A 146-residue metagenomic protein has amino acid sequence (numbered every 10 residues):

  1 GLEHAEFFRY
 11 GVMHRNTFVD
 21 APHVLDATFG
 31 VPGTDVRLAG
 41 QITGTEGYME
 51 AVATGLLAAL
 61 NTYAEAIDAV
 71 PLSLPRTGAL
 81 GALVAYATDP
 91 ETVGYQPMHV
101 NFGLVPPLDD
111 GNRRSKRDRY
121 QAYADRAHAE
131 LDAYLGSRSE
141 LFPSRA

Functional and structural regions predicted by a protein language model:
G1-T45, V52-A53, L72-P90, Y95-H99 (+1 more regions): A glycine-rich dinucleotide-binding beta-alpha-beta segment and adjacent secondary-structure elements that constitute
Y48, N61-D68, A85, D89-V93 (+1 more regions): Short, well-ordered loop/turn and helix-capping segments at boundaries between secondary-structure elements and domains
V52-L74: Internal hydrophobic alpha-helix adjacent to the cofactor/substrate pocket in enzyme cavities
A53-L60, V84, H128-D132: Predominant activation on well-ordered alpha-helical scaffold segments within soluble catalytic domains
P97-A146: C-terminal auxiliary extensions adjacent to catalytic cores
